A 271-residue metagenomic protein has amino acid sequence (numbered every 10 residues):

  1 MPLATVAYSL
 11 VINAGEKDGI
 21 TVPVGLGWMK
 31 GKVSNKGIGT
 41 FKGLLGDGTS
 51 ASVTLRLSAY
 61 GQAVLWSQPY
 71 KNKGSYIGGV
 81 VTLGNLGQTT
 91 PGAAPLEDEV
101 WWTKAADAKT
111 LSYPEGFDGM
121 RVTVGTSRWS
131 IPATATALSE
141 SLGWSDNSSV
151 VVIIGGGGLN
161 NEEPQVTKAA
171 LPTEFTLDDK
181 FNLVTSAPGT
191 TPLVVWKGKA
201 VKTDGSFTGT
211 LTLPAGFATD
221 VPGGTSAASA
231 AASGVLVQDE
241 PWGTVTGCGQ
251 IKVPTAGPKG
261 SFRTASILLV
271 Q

Functional and structural regions predicted by a protein language model:
M1-Q271: Mature soluble binding/inhibitory domains
